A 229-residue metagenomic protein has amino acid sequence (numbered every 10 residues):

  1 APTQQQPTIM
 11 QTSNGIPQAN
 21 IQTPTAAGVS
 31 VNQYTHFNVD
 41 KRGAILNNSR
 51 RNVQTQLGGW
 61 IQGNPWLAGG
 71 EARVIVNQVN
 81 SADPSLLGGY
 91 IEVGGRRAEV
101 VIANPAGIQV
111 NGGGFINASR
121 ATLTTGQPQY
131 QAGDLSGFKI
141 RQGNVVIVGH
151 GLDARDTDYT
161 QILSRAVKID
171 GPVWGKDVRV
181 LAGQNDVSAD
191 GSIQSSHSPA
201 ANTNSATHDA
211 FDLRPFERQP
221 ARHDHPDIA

Functional and structural regions predicted by a protein language model:
A1-A229: Solvent-exposed adhesion/ligand-recognition segments of exported proteins
